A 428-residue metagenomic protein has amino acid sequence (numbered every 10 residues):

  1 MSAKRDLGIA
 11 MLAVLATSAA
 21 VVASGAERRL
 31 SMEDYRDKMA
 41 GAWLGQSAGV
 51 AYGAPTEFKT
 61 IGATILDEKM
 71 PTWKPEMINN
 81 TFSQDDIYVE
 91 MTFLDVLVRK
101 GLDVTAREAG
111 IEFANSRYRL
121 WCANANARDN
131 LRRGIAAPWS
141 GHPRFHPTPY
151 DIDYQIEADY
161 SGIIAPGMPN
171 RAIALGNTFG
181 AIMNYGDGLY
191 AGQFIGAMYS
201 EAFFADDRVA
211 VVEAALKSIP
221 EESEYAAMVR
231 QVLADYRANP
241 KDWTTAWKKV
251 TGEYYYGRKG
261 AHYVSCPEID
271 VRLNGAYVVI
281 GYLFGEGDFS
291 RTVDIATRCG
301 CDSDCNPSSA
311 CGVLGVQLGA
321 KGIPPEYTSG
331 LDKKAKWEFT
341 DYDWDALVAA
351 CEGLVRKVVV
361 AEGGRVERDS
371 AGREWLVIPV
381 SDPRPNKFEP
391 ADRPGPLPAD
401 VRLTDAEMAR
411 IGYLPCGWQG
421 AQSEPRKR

Functional and structural regions predicted by a protein language model:
M1-M11: Bacterial N-terminal signal peptides that target proteins for export
I9-A20: Bacterial N-terminal signal peptides
G25-G53: Mature N-terminal segment immediately following signal peptide/propeptide cleavage in secreted/periplasmic
L30, S140-P149, Y160-M168, N177-M183 (+1 more regions): Accessory "access/gating" subregions that flank catalytic or transport cores
A54-M91, A106-N124: Active-site-surrounding "flap" and adjacent substrate/cofactor-binding loops of secreted or lumenal enzymes, prototyped
K59, A63-P71, N184-D187, I195 (+2 more regions): Catalytic phosphate/nucleotide-handling subdomain of diverse soluble enzymes
G101-E157, S161-I164: Extracytoplasmic mature domains of secreted/periplasmic and thylakoid-lumen proteins
A226, L233-V264, A320-K427: Acidic, carboxylate-rich catalytic segments that either coordinate divalent cations
